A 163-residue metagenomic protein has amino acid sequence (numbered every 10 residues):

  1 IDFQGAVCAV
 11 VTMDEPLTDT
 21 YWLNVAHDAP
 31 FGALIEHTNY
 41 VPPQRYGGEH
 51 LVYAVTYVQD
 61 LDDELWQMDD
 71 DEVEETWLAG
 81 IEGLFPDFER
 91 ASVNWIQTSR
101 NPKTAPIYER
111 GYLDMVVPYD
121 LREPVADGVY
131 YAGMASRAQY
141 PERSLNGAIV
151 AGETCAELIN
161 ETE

Functional and structural regions predicted by a protein language model:
I1-Q67, D71, G80-F88: Mid-domain catalytic core of redox enzymes that form a hydrophobic substrate pocket/lid adjacent to a catalytic redox
G32-I35, E89, N94-Q97, D127: A short, local hydrophobic-aromatic micro-motif
Y40-G47, R100-Y131, A135-Q139: FAD-binding beta-loop-beta segment adjacent to the flavin cofactor pocket
H50, S92-N94, V125-V129, L145: A short pocket-lining beta-strand/turn micro-motif at the edge of beta-sheets
D70-V73, A148: Hydrophobic (often cysteine-bearing) scaffold residues that line and stabilize catalytic clefts of nucleotide/cofactor
W77-G80, C155: Alpha-helical packing segments of well-folded alpha/beta enzyme cores
G83-W95, E161-E163: Surface-exposed helix-capping loop/turn segments at secondary-structure junctions
P124, G133-E161: A conserved FAD-binding loop/helix module that cradles the flavin
